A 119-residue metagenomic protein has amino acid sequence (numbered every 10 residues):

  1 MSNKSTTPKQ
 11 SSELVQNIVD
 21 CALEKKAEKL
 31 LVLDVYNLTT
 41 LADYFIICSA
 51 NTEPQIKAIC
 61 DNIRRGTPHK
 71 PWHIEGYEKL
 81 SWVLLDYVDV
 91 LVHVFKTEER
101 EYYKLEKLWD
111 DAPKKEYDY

Functional and structural regions predicted by a protein language model:
M1-A42, A50-Y87, T97-E101, L108-Y119: Polybasic/polar functional segments that serve as interface/processing modules
